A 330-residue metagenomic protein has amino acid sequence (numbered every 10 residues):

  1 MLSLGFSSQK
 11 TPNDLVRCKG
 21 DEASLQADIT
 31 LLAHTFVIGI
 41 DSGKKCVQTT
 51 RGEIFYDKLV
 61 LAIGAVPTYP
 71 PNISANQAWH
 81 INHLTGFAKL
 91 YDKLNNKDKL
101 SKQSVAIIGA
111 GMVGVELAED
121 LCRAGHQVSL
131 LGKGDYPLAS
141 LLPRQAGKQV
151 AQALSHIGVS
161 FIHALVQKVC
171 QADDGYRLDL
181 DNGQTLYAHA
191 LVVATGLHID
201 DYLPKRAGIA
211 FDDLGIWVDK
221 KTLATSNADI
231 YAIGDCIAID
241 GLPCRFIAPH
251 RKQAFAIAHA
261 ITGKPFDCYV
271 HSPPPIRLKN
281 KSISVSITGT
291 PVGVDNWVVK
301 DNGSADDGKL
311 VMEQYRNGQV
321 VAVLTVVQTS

Functional and structural regions predicted by a protein language model:
S3, C236-T329: Mid-to-C-terminal Rossmann-like scaffold of FAD/NAD(P)H-dependent oxidoreductases
G5-E22, D135-Q149, V193-A194, Q328: Short beta-strand to alpha-helix junction loop
V16, S104-A106, V115-K168, C268-N280: Rossmann-like dinucleotide-binding cores of NAD(P)H-dependent redox enzymes
V16-C18, E22-S104, H163-L165, D179-T185 (+2 more regions): FAD-binding core/adjacent interface of flavoenzyme oxidoreductases
N76-S101, T185-H259: FAD-site-proximal beta/loop scaffold in flavoenzymes
N82, I108-G111: Glycine-rich Rossmann-fold phosphate-binding loop(s) that bind the pyrophosphate of adenine dinucleotide cofactors
G111-G114, A258: Catalytic nucleophile loop
